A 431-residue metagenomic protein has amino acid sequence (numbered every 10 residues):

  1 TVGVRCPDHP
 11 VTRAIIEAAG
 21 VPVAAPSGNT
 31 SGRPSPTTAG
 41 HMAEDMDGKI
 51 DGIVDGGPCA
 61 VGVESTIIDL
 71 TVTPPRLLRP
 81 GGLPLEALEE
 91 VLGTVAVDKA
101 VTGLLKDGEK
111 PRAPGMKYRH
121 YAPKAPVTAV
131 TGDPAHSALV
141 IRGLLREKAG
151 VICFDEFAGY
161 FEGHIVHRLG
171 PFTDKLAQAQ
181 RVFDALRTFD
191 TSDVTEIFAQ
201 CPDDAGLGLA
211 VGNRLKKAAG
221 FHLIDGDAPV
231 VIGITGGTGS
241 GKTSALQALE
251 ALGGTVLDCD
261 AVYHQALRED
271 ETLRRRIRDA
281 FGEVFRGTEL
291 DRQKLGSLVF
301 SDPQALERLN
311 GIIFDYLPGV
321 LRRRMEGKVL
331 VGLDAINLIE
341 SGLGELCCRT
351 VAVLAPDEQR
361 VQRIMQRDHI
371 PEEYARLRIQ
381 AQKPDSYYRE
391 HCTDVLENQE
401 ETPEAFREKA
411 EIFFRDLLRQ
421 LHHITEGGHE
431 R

Functional and structural regions predicted by a protein language model:
T1-D227: Active-site-adjacent structural elements in enzyme catalytic cores
I232-I234: Hydrophobic anchor at the beta1->P-loop junction of P-loop NTPases
G237, L249: P-loop (Walker A) phosphate-binding loop of NTP-binding proteins
S240: ATP-binding Walker
T243: Walker A/P-loop
A251-C259, T272: Post-Walker A helix-loop "phosphate-sensing" segment adjacent to the P-loop in P-loop NTPases
A261-V329: ATP-dependent small-molecule kinase phosphotransfer cores that center on conserved nucleotide phosphate-binding segments
R323-L330, G344-V353, E358-I370, P384-R431: NTP-dependent small-molecule kinase module
